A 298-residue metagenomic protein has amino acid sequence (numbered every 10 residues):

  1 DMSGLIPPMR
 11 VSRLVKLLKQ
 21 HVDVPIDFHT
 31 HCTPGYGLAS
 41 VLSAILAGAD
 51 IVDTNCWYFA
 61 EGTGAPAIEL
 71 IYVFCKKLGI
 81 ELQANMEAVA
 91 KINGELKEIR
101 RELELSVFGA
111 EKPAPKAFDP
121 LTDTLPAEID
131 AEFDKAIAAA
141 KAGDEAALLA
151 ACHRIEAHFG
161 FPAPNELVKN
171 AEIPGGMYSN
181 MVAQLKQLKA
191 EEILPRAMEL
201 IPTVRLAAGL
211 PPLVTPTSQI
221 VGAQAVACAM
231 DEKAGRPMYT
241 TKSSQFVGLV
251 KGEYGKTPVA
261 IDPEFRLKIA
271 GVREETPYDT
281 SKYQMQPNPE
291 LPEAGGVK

Functional and structural regions predicted by a protein language model:
D1, A47-P66: Glycine-rich phosphate-binding active-site loops on the catalytic face of alpha/beta enzymes
M2-R10, C32-Y36, Y58-T63, L167: Short, small-residue-enriched loops and turns at beta-alpha junctions that line or gate enzyme active sites
G4-V22, E61-I71: Active-site-adjacent beta->alpha loops and helix N-cap segments on the catalytic face of soluble alpha/beta enzymes
V24-T30, V52-T54: Hydrophobic faces of well-ordered beta-strands that scaffold small-molecule active sites in alpha/beta enzyme cores
P34-A49: Catalytic cores of alpha/beta
G48, I71, I201: Conserved, mostly hydrophobic/aromatic
L82-I99, L103: Phosphate/diphosphate-binding loops
A138-K298: Terminal or standalone catalytic/regulatory effector modules within metabolic enzymes and repeat proteins
